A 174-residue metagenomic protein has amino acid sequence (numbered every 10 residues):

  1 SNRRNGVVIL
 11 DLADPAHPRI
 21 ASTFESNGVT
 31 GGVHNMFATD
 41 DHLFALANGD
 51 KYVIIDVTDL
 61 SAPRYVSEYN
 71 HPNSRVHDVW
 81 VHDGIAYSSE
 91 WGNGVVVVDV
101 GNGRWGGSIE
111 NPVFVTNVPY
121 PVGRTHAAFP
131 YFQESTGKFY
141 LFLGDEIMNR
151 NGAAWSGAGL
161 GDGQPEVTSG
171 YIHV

Functional and structural regions predicted by a protein language model:
S1-V174: Feature marking well-ordered beta-strand scaffolds used for ligand recognition
